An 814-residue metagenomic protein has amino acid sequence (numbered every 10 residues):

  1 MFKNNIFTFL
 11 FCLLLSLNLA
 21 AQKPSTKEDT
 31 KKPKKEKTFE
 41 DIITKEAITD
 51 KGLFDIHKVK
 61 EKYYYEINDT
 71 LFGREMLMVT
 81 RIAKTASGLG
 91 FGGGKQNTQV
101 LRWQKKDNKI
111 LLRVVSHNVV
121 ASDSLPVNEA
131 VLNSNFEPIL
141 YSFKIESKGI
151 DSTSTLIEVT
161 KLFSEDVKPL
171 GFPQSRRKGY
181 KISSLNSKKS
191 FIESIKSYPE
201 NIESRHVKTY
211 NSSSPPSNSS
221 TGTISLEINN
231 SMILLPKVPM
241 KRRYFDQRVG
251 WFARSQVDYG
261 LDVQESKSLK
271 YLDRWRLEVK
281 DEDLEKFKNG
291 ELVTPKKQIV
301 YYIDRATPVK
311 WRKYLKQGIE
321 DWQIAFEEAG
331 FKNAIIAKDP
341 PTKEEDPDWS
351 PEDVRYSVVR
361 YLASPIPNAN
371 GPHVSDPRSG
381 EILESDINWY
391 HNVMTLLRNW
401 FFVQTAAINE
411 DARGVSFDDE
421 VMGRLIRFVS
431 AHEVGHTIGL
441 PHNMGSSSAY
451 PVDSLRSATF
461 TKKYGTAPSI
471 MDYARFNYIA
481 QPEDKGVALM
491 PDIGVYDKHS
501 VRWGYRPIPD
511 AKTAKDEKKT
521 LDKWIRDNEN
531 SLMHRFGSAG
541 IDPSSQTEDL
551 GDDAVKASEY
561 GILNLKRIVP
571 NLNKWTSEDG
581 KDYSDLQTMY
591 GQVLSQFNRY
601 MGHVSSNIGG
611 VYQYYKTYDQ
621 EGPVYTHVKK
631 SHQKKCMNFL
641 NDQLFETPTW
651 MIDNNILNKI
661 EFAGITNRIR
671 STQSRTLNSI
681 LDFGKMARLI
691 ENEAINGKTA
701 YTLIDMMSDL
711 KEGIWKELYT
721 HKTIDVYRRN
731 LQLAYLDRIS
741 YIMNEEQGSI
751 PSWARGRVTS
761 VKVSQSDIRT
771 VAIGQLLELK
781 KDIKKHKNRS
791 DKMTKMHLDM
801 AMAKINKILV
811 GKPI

Functional and structural regions predicted by a protein language model:
M1-S25: Bacterial Sec-dependent N-terminal signal peptides
K23-Y63, I67-T307, A325, A329 (+5 more regions): Auxiliary tRNA-acceptor-end handling modules of aminoacyl-tRNA synthetases
E66, T70, G94, S266 (+7 more regions): Soluble non-cytosolic domains of exported or imported proteins
F72, K310-A334: Zn2+-dependent metallopeptidase catalytic core
E320-F331, G435-H436, L440, F476 (+2 more regions): Sec-exported extracytoplasmic/periplasmic mature domains
D339-L362, R424-A431, G435-Q481: The catalytic-center signature of Zn2+-dependent metalloproteases
N370, S375, E381-W389, S430-I438 (+3 more regions): Extended catalytic-interface subdomain
S447-I814: Conserved catalytic/binding loops enriched for acidic/polar residues
